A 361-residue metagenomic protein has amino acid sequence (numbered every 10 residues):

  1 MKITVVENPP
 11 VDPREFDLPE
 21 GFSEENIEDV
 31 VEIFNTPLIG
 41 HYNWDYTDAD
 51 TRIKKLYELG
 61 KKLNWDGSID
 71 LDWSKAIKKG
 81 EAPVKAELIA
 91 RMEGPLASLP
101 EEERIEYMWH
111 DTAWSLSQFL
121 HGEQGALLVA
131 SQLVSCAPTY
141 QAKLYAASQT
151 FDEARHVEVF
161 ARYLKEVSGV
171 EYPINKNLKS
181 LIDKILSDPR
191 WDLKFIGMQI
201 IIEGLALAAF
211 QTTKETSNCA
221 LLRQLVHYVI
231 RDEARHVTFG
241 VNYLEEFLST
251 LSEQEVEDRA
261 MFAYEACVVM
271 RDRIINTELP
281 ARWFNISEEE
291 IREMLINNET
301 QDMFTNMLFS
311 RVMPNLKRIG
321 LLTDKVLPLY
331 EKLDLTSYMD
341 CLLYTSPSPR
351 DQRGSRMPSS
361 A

Functional and structural regions predicted by a protein language model:
M1-A86: Extreme N-terminal leader/anchor segments
K61, W65-A86, T150-P173, G240-E245: Conserved alpha-helical segments that form or flank metal/cofactor-binding pockets of metalloenzymes
A86-Q141: Long, hydrophobic/aromatic-enriched structural stretches that serve as scaffold segments
L96-Q118, K176-I200, T216-S217, A266-D272 (+1 more regions): Acidic/His metal-coordination segments adjacent to aromatic residues that form catalytic metal sites in metalloenzymes
A126-S187: Long, hydrophobic, well-ordered secondary-structure blocks that form the structural core and pocket-lining surfaces
L133-L144, V167-S168, Q211-Y228, N242-E257: Inter-helical turn/loop segments and adjacent helix faces that build the functional surface of alpha-helical bundle
F247-R318: C-terminal, helix-dominated tail/subdomain
Y344-D351: Conserved small/polar residues in nucleotide/adenosyl-binding loops
